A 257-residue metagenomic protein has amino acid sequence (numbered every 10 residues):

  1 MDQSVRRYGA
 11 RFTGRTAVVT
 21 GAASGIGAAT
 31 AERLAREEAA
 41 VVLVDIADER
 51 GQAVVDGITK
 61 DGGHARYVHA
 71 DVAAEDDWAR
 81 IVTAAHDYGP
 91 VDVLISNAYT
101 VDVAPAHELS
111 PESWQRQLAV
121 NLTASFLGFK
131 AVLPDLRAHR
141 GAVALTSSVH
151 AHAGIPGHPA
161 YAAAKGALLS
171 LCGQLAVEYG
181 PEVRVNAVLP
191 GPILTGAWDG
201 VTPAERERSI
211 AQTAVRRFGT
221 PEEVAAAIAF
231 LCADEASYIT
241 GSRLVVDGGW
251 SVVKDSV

Functional and structural regions predicted by a protein language model:
D2-G9, A153, A229, T240-V257: Short C-terminal tail/terminal secondary-structure segment of NAD(P)H-dependent dehydrogenase/reductase domains
Y8-V42: Canonical Rossmann dinucleotide-binding motif of NAD(H)/NADP(H)-dependent dehydrogenases/reductases, specifically
P105-A106, S110-L118, W198, S209: Substrate-binding pocket helix/loop in short-chain dehydrogenase/reductase
H107, A153-P159, R216, D234: Active-site loop immediately N-terminal to the catalytic Tyr-X3-Lys motif of short-chain dehydrogenase/reductase
F129, A164, C172: Active-site helix of classical SDR
P134, A176-P181, S237: Alpha-helical segment proximal to the catalytic Tyr-Lys
S148: Residue(s) in the substrate-gating loop at a strand-loop-helix junction that position the organic substrate next
